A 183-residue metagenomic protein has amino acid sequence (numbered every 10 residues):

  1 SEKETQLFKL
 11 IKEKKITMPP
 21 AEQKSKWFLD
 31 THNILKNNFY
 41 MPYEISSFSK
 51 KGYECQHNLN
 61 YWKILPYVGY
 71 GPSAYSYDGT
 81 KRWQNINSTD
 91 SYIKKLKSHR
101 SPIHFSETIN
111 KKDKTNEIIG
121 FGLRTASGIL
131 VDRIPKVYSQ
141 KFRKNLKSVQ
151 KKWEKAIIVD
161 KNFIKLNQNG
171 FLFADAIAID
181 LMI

Functional and structural regions predicted by a protein language model:
S1-Q140: C-terminal scaffold of the Radical SAM
S139-K152: Short amphipathic alpha-helical interaction segments
E154-N162: A short, conserved structural fragment
F163-N167: Minor-groove-contacting beta-hairpin "wing" of winged helix-turn-helix DNA-binding domains
N169-I183: Short, amphipathic alpha-helical interaction segments positioned at domain boundaries
